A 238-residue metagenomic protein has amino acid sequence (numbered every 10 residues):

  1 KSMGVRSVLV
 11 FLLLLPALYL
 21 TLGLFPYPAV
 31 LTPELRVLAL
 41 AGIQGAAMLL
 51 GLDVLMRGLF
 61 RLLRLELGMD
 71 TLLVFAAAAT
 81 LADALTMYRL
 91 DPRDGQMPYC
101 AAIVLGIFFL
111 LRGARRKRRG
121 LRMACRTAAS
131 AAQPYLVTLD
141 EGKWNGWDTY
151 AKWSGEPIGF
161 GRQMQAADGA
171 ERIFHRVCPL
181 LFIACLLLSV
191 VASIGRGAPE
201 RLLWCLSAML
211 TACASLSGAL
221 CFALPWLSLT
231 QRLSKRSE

Functional and structural regions predicted by a protein language model:
S2-L12, L59-A79, G146-W153, P157-I183: Soluble-to-membrane junctions at the N-terminal ends of transmembrane alpha-helices in multi-pass ion-transporting
G4-R57: Core alpha-helical transmembrane segments of integral membrane proteins
F11-L18, G42-A47, L73-A84, V104 (+1 more regions): Hydrophobic alpha-helical transmembrane segments of multi-pass integral membrane proteins
T32-Q44, Q96-L110, L136: Alpha-helical transmembrane segments
A46-V54, I103-A128, Y150-E238: Hydrophobic alpha-helical transmembrane segments
D53, L59-A77, M87-D94, I103-V137: Phosphate-/polyanion-interacting regions in eukaryotic proteins
L81-Q96, V191-E200: Transmembrane helix-loop junctions at the membrane interface of multipass transporters and ion channels
A132-S154: Cytosolic juxtamembrane regulatory segments of multi-pass membrane proteins
